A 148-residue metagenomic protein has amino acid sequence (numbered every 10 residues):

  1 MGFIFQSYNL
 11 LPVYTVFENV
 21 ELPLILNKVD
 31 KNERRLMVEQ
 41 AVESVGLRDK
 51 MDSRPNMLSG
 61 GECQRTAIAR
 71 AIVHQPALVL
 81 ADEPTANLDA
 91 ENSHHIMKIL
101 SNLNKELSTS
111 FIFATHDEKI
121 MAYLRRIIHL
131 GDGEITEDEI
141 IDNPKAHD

Functional and structural regions predicted by a protein language model:
M1-Y123, I127-L130: ABC family nucleotide-binding domain
E134-D148: Conserved beta-strand-loop-alpha-helix hinge in the C-terminal portion of ABC ATPase nucleotide-binding domains
